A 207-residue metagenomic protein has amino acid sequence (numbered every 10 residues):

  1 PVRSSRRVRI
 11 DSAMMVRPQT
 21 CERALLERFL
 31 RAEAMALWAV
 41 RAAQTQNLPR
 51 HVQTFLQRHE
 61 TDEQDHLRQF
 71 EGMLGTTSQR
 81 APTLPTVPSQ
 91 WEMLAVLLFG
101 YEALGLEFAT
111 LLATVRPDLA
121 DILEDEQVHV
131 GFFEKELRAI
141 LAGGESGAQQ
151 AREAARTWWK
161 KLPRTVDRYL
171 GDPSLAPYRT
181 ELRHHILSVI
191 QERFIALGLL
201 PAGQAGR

Functional and structural regions predicted by a protein language model:
P1-R207: Non-heme di-metal
